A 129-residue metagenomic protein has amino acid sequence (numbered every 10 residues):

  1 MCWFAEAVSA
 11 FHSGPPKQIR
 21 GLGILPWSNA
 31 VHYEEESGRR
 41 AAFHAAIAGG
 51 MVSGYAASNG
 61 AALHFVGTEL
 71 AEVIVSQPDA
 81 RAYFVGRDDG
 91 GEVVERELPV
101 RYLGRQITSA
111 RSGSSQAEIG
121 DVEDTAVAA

Functional and structural regions predicted by a protein language model:
M1-E6: Catalytic nucleophile loop
V8-A129: C-terminal and late-domain segments of enzyme folds
